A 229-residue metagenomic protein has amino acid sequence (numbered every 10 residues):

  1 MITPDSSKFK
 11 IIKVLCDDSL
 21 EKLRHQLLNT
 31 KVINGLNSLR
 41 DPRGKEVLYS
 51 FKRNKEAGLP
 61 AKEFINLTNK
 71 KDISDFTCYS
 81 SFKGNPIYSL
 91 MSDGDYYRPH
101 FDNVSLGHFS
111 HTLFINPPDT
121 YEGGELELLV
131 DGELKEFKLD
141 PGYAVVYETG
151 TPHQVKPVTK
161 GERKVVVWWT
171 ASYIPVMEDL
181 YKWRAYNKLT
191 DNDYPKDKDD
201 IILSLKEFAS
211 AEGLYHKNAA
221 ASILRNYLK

Functional and structural regions predicted by a protein language model:
M1-Y79, Y96, W183-K229: Non-heme Fe(II)/2-oxoglutarate
T77-R184: Catalytic core of non-heme Fe(II) oxygenases with the double-stranded beta-helix
